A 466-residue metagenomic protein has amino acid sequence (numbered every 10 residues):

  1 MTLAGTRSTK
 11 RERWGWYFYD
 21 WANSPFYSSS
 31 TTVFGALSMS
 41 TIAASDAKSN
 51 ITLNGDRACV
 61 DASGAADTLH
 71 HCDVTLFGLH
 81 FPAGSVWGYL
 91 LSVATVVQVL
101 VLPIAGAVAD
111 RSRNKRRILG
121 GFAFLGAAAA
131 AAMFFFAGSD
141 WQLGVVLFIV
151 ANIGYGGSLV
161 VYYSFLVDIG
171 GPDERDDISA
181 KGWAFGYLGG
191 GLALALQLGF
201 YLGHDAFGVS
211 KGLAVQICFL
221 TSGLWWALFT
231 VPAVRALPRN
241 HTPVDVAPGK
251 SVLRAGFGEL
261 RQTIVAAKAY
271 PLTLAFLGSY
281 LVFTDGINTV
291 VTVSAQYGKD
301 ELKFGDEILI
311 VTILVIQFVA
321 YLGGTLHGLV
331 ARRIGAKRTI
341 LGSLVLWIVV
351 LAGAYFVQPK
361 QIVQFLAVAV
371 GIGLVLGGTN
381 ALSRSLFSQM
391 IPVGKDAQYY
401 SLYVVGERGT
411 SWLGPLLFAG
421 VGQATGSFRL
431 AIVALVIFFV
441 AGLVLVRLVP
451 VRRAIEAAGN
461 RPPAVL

Functional and structural regions predicted by a protein language model:
M1-R13, P238-L277, V465-L466: Juxtamembrane intracellular "pre-TM" segments in multi-pass secondary transporters
R13, F135, W225-A236, V433-L466: Multi-pass alpha-helical transporter architecture, strongest for 12-TM Major Facilitator/SLC carriers used
S30-G84, T292-L309: Short amphipathic helix-loop junctions that connect adjacent transmembrane helices in Major Facilitator Superfamily/SLC
F77-F81, G199-L224, G420-F439: A membrane-interface helix-boundary motif in multi-pass transporters
L100-N114, L322-A336, G422: Helix-to-loop junctions at the C-terminal end of transmembrane segments in multipass secondary transporters
G120-S139, V345-P359: C-terminal ends and interior cores of transmembrane alpha-helices in multi-pass membrane transporters/permeases
S179-Y201, G406-G414: Glycine-rich segments within core transmembrane alpha-helices of 12-TM secondary carriers
K337-N380: C-terminal transmembrane helical hairpin of 12-TM major facilitator-type secondary transporters
